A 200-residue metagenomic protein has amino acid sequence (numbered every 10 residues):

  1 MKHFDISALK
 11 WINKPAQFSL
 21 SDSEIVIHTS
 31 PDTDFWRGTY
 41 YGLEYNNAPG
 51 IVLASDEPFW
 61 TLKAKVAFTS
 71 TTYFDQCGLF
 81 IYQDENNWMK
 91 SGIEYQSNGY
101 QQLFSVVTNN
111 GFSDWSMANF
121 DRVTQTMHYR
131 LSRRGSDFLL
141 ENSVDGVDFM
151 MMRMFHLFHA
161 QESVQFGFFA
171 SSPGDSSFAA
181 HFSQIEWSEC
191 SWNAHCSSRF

Functional and structural regions predicted by a protein language model:
M1-F200: Extracellular glycan-recognition regions
